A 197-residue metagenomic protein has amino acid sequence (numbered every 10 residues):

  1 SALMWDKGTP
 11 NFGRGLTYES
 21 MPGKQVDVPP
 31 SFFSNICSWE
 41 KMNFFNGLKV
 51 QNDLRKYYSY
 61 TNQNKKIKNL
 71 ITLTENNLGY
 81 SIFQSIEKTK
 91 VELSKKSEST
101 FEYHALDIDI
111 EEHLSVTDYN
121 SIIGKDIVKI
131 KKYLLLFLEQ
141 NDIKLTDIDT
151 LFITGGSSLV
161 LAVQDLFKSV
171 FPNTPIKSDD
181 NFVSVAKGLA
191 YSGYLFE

Functional and structural regions predicted by a protein language model:
S1-A105: Phosphate-binding glycine-rich/basic clefts of nucleotide- and phosphate-handling proteins, predominantly
S1-T9, K129, S158, D165 (+1 more regions): Glycine-rich phosphate-binding/hydrolytic loop that grips phosphoryl groups
A2-P10, T89-E92, K96, F137-N141 (+2 more regions): Conserved, well-folded catalytic cores of nucleic-acid-processing and energy-transducing macromolecular machines
L3, I86, L134, I153 (+1 more regions): Residue-level signature of catalytic and energy-coupling elements of molecular machines, predominantly ATP/GTP-dependent
L16-P22, S31, L138-G155: Short glycine-rich phosphate-binding loop at a beta-alpha junction
I71-G79, D107-E139: Adenine-nucleotide phosphate-binding core of ATP-dependent small-molecule kinases
L78-G79, D147-F167: Glycine-rich phosphate-binding loops at beta-strand->alpha-helix junctions
S85, T89-E92, I122-I148, S192-L195: Phosphate/ATP-binding catalytic cores across multiple sugar-kinase/actin-like superfamilies, primarily ASKHA
